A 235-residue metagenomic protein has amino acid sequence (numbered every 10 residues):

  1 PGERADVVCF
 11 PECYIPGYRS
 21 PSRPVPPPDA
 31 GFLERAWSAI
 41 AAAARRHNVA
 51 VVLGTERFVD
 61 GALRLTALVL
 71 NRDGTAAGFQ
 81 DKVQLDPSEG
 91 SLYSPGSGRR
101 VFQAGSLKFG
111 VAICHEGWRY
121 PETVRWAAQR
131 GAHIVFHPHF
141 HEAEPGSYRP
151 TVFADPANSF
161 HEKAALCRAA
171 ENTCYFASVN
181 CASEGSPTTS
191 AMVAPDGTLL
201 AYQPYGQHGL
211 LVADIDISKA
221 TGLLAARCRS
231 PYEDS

Functional and structural regions predicted by a protein language model:
P1-R4, R130-G131: Glycine-rich phosphate-binding loop signature in dinucleotide/nucleotide-binding domains
E3-P27, P138-E142: Short, conserved active-site loops that position catalytic residues or coordinate cofactors/metal ions across diverse
E12-C13, T55, I113, H139 (+1 more regions): A cross-domain feature marking catalytic cores of carbohydrate-active enzymes and several ubiquitous metabolic/repair
F32-V52, W118-G209: CN hydrolase (nitrilase-like) catalytic-core segments centered on the catalytic cysteine and neighboring Lys/Glu
L53-T55, T66-V69, R100, S190-M192 (+1 more regions): Short beta-strand scaffold segments in enzyme catalytic cores
F58-K163, G222-E233: Active-site catalytic loop in hydrolytic enzyme cores
Q80, F102, V179, Q203 (+1 more regions): Hydrophobic residues at beta-strand termini and immediately following loops that shape nucleotide-binding pockets
D216-T221: Juxtadomain coupling helices with adjacent low-complexity linkers
